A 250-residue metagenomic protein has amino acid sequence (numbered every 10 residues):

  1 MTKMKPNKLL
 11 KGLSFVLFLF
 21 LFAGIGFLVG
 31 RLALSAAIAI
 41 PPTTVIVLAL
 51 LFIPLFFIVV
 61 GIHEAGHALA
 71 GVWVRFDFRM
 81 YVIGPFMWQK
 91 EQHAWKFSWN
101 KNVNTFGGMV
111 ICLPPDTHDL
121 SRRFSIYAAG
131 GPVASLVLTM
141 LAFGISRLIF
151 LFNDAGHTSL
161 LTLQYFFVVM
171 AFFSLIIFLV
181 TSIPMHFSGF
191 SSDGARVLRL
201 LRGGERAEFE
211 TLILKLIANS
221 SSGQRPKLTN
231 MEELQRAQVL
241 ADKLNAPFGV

Functional and structural regions predicted by a protein language model:
T2-F52: Topogenic membrane-insertion module of multi-pass membrane proteins
L17-L28, P54, W99, T105 (+2 more regions): Hydrophobic alpha-helical transmembrane segments of multi-pass integral membrane proteins
I25-V29, A33, V59-I62, G66 (+3 more regions): Alpha-helical membrane-inserting segments
P41-G61, L163-L179: Membrane-embedded alpha-helical segments that form the functional core of polytopic membrane enzymes, especially those
A49-T117: Small-residue-rich helix-interface/hinge motifs
T117-N219: Hydrophobic transmembrane alpha-helical segments that form the core helix bundle of multi-pass membrane enzymes
T211-P226, N245-V250: Amphipathic alpha-helical repeat scaffolds of TPR domains
S221-L240: Helix-turn-helix repeat elements of alpha-solenoid scaffolds
